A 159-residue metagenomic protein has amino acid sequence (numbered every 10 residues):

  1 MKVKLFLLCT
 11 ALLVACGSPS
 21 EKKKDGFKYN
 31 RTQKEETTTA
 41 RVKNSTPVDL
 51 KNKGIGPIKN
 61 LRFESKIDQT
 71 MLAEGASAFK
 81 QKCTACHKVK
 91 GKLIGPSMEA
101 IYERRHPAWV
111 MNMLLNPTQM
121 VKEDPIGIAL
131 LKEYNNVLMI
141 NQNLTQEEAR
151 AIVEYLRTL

Functional and structural regions predicted by a protein language model:
M1-V14: Sec-dependent bacterial lipoprotein signal peptides
C16-S20: Bacterial signal peptide processing site
Y29-A78: Electrostatic cytochrome c docking/interface patches
G75, F79-K90, V110, M139 (+1 more regions): The canonical Cys-X-X-Cys-His
V89-N116: Gly/Gly-Pro-rich "capping" loops immediately C-terminal to redox-active cysteine motifs in periplasmic/lumenal
I94-I101, Q119-E148: Axial heme c-ligation environment in periplasmic c-type cytochrome domains
T145-A149, V153-L159: Thiol/selenol-based redox catalytic cores and closely related redox-interacting motifs
